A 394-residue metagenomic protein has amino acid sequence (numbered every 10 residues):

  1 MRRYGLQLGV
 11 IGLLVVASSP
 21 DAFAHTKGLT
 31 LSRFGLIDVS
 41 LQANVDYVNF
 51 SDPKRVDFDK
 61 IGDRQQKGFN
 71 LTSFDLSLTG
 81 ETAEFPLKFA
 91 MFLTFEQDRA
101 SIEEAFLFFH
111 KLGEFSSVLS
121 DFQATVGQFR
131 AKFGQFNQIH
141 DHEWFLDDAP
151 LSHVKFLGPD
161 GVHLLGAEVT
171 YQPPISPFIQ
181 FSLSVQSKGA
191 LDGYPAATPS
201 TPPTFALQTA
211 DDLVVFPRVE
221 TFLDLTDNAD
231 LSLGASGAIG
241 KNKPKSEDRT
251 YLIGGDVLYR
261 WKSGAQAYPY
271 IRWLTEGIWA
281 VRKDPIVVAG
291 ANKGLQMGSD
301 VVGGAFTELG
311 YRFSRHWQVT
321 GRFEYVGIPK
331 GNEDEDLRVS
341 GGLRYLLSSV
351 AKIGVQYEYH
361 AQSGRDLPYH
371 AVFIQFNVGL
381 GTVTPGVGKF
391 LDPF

Functional and structural regions predicted by a protein language model:
H25-D192, D212-F216, E220-N228, Y311-F313 (+1 more regions): Outer membrane beta-barrel
L41-N49, M91-F95, V126-Q128, F181-S187 (+6 more regions): Transmembrane beta-barrel strands of outer-membrane/channel proteins
D46-F50, E96-D98, E114, A131-F133 (+10 more regions): Sequence/structural signature of outer-membrane beta-barrel proteins
S51-D57, D98-F106, Q138-D141, G193-T201 (+5 more regions): Outer-membrane beta-barrel translocator domains and adjoining extracellular loop/strand segments of Gram-negative
K67-F74, A100-E103, G161-L165, D211-V215 (+4 more regions): Residues that define the transmembrane beta-barrel architecture of outer-membrane proteins
N228-P329, D392-P393: Detector for outer-membrane/organellar transmembrane beta-barrel domains, recognizing the amphipathic beta-strand
G255-V257, Y345, P368-F394: Outer-membrane beta-barrel "beta-signal"
G310-A361: C-terminal hydrophobic structural anchor segments that stabilize assembly/packing rather than catalytic chemistry
